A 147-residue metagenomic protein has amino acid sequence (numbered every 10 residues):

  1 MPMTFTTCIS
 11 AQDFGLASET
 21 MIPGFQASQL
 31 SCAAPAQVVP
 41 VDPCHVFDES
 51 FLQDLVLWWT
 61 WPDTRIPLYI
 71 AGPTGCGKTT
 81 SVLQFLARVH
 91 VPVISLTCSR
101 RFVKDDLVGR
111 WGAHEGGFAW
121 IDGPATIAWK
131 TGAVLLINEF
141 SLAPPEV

Functional and structural regions predicted by a protein language model:
P2-V147: AAA+ P-loop NTPase catalytic core and its hallmark functional loops
